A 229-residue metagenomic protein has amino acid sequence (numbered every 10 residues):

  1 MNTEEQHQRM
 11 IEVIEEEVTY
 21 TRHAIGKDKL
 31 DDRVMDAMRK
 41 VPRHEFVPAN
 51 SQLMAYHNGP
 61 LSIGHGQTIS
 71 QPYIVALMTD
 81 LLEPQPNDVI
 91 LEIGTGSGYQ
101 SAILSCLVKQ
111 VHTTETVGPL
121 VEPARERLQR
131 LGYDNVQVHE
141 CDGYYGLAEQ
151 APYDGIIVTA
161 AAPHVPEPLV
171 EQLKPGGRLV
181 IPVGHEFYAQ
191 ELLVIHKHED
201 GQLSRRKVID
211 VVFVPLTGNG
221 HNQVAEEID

Functional and structural regions predicted by a protein language model:
M1-E17, E171, V180-D229: SAM/dcSAM-binding transferase cores
M1-N50: N-terminal auxiliary segments of SAM/dcSAM-dependent transferases
H7, Q71-V75, S97, S101: Short alpha-helical patches at coil-to-helix transitions and adjacent helical residues in well-structured domains
E12, E16-T21, V34, N50-P60 (+2 more regions): Conserved alpha-helix/loop element of class I SAM-dependent methyltransferases that forms part of the SAM/SAH-binding
R43, V47, Q52, H57-G59 (+6 more regions): Glycine-rich, flexible loop/turn motifs
L81-L203, D229: Conserved nucleotide-cofactor-binding alpha/beta core module
